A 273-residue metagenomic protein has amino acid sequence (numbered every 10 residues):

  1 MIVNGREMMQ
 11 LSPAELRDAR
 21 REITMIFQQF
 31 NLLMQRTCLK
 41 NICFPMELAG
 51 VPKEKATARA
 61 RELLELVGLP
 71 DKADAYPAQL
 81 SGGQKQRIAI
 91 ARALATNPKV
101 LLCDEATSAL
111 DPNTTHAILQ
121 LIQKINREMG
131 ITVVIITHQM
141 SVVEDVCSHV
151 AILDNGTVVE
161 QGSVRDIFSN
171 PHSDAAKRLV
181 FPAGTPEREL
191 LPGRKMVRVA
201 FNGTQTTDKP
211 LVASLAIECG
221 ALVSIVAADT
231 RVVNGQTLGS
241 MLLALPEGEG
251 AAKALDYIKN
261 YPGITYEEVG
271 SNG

Functional and structural regions predicted by a protein language model:
R6-E7, C43, E47, E54-D71: Conserved ABC ATPase "signature" region
M8-T24, K53-E54, I167-P171: ABC ATPase NBD coupling module
R36-C43: Short coil-to-helix segment of the ABC ATPase nucleotide-binding domain corresponding to the Q-loop/switch region
A75-A78, T96: Conserved signature/switch motifs of ABC ATPase nucleotide-binding domains
L101-D104: Catalytic Walker B motif of ABC-type/P-loop ATPase nucleotide-binding domains
V143-D145: A short, surface-exposed alpha-helical micro-motif characterized by mixed small hydrophobic and charged/polar residues
Q161-G162, N170: ABC ATPase "signature
